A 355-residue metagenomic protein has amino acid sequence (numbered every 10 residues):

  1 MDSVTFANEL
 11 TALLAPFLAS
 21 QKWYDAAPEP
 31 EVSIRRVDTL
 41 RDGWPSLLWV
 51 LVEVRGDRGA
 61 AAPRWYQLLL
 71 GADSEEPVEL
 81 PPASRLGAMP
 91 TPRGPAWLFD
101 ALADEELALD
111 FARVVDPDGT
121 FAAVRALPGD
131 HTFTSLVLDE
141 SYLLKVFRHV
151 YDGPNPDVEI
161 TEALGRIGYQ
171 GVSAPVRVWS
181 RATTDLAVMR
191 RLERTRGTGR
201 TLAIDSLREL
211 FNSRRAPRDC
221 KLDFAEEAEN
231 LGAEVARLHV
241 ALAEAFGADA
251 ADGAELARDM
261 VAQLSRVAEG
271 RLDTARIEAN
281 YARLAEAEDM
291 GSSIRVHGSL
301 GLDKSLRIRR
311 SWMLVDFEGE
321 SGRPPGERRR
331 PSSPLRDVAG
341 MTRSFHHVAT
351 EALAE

Functional and structural regions predicted by a protein language model:
M1-I34: Short Lys/Arg-enriched alpha/beta "domain-start" segment
T5, E9, E255, L272-A275: Alpha-helix boundary/N-cap detector
A26-T39, T120-P128: Short secondary-structure junctions
E29-G43, W49-E53, L284: Short amphipathic beta-strand and strand-loop transition segments with alternating hydrophobic
L47, V54-S265, E269, R309-S311 (+1 more regions): Conserved ATP-binding subdomain of kinase catalytic cores across diverse folds
G119-A123, V261-V296: An alpha-helical support segment within catalytic cores of ATP-dependent transferases
S292, V296, K304-V315: Conserved protein kinase catalytic/activation segment
L300: Hydrophobic HxD+1 residue recognition
